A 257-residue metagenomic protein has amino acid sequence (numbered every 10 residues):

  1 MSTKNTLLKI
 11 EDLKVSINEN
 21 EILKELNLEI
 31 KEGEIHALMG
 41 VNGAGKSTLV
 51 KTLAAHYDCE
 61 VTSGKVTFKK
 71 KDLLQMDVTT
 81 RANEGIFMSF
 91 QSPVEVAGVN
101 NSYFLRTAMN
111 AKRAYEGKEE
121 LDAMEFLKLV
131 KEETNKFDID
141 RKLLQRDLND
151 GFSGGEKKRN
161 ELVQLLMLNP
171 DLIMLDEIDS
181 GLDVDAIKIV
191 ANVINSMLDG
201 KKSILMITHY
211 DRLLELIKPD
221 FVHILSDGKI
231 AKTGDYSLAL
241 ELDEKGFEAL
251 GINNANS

Functional and structural regions predicted by a protein language model:
L8-I10, L23-E25: Conserved structural motif at the start of ABC-family nucleotide-binding domains
M39-V41: The feature captures the beta-strand-to-loop junction immediately N-terminal to the Walker
A54: Helix-to-loop junction immediately C-terminal to a conserved catalytic motif
K65-R81, N149: ABC ATPase NBD Q-loop/coupling interface
V94-D171: ABC-family P-loop ATPase nucleotide-binding domains
E177-I178, D185: Walker B catalytic motif
F221, L225, K229-G251: Conserved beta-strand-loop-alpha-helix hinge in the C-terminal portion of ABC ATPase nucleotide-binding domains
